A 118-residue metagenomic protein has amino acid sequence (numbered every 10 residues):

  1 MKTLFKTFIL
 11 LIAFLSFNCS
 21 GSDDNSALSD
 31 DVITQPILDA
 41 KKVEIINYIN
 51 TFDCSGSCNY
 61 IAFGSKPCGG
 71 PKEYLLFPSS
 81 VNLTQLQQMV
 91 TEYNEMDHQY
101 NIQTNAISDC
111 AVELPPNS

Functional and structural regions predicted by a protein language model:
M1-F17: Sec-dependent bacterial lipoprotein signal peptides
F5-F8, G21, Q88, E95 (+1 more regions): Alpha-helical propensity feature that highlights long, continuous alpha-helices across diverse contexts
S16-L38: Bacterial Sec-dependent N-terminal signal peptides
F17, F52, G56, K66 (+2 more regions): Extracellular secreted precursors and ectodomains with disulfide-bonded cysteine-rich loops/domains
D30-N47, M89-Q103: Charged, low-complexity, helix-prone segments enriched in Lys/Glu/Asp/Gln
T34-C68: Extracytoplasmic/periplasm-facing segments of secreted or lipoprotein envelope proteins
S57-H98: Mature extracytoplasmic domains of secretory-pathway proteins
Y100-S118: Short flanking/linker segments adjacent to small metal-binding domains or redox-active Cys/His motifs
